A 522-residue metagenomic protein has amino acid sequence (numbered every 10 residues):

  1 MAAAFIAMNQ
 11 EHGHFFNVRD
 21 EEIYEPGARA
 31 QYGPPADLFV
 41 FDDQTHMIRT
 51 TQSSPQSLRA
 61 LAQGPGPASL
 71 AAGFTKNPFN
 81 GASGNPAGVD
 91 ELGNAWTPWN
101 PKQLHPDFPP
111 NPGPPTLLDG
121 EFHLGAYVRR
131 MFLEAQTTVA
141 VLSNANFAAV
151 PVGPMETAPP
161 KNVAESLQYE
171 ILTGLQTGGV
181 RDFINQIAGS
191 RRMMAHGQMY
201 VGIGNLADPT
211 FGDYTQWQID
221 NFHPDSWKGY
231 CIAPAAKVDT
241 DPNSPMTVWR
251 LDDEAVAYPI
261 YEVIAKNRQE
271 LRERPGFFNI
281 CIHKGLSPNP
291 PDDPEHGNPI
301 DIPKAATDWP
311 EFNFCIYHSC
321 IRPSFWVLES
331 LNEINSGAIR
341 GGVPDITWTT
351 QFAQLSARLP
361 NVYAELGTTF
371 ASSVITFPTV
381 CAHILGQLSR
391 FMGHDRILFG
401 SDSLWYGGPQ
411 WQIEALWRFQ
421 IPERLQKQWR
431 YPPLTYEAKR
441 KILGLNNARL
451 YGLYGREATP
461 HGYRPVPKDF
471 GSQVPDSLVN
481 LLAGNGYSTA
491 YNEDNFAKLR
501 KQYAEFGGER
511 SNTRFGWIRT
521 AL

Functional and structural regions predicted by a protein language model:
M1-F39, D43, S53-M131, Q387 (+2 more regions): Mid-to-C-terminal alpha-helical segments outside catalytic/metal-binding sites
F41-T45, A140-L142, A195-G197, W227-G229 (+4 more regions): Hydrophobic faces of well-ordered beta-strands that scaffold small-molecule active sites in alpha/beta enzyme cores
H46-I48, A145-A149, Y200-G204, I232-K237 (+7 more regions): Short, solvent-exposed loop/turn segments at secondary-structure junctions
S53-S69, M155-I171, D213-Q218, P290-I302 (+2 more regions): Aromatic- and acidic-residue-enriched segments that line the glycan-binding/catalytic groove of carbohydrate-active
T116-A148, Q218-P224: Catalytic domains of carbohydrate-active enzymes, especially glycoside hydrolases
N144-G297: Active-site gating/metal-coordination segments in enzymes
P234-A236, D241-F399, G407, R424-A438 (+2 more regions): Catalytic pocket-lining loop regions of alpha/beta-barrel enzymes, especially the amidohydrolase/enolase/GH5 lineages
